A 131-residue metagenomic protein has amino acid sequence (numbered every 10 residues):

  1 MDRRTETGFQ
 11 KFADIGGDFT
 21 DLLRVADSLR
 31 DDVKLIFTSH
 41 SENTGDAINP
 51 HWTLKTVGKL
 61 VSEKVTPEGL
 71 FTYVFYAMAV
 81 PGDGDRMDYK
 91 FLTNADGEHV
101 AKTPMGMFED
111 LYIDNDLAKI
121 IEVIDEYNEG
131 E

Functional and structural regions predicted by a protein language model:
M1-V65: P-loop NTPase motor core
N43-E131: Conserved GTP-binding G-domain of TRAFAC-class P-loop NTPases and closely related GTPase folds
